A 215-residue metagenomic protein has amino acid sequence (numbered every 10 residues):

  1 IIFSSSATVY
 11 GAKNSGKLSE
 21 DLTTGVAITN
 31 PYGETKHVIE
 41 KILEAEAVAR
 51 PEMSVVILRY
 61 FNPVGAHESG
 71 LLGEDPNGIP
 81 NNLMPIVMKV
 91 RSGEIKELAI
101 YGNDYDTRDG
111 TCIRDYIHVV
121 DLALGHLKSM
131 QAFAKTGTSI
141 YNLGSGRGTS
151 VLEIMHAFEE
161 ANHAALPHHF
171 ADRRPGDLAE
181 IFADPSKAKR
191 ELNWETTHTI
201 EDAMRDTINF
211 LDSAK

Functional and structural regions predicted by a protein language model:
I1-F3, S54-V56, I140: Conserved catalytic-site loops of classical short-chain dehydrogenases/reductases
I2-S6, R59-F61, G144: Active-site beta-alpha turn of Rossmann-fold NAD(P)-dependent dehydrogenases/reductases
S5, L18, A183: A conserved hydrophobic position in a structured secondary element of the catalytic/binding core that shapes
S6-V9, G65-E68, Y105, G148: Active-site proximal helix/loop that lines the substrate pocket of Rossmann-like NAD(P)-dependent oxidoreductase domains
V9-N62, L71-N82: Catalytic helix-loop patch of NAD(P)-dependent Rossmann-fold dehydrogenases
A12-N14, H67-S69, L152-I154: Short glycine-/acidic-enriched loop or helix-start segments at secondary-structure transitions that form or flank
E68-L72, T111-C112: Short acidic, glycine/proline-rich loop/turn micro-motifs
I86-K215: C-terminal substrate-binding subdomain of Rossmann-fold SDR/epimerase-dehydratase oxidoreductases
